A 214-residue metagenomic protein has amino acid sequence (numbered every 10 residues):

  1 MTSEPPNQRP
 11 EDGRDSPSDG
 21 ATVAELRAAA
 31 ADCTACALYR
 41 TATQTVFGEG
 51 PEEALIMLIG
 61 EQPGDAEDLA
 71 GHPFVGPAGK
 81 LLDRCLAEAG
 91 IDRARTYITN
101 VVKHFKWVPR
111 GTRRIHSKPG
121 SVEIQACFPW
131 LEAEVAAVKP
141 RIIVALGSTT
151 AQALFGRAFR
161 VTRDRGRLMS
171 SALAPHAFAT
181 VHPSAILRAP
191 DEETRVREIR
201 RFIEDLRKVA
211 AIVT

Functional and structural regions predicted by a protein language model:
T2-T214: A polyanion-binding, active-site-adjacent surface
